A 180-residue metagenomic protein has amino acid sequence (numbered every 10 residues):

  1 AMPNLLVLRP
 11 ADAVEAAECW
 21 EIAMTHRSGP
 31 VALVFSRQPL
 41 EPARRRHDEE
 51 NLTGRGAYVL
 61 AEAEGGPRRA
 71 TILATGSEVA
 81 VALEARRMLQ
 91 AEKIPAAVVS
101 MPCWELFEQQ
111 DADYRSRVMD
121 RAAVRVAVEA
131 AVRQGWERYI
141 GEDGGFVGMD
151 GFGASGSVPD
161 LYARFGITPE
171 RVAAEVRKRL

Functional and structural regions predicted by a protein language model:
V7, A16-C19, A23-L180: Thiamine diphosphate
A11: TRNA-recognition modules of translation machinery and tRNA-sensing kinases, especially anticodon-binding
